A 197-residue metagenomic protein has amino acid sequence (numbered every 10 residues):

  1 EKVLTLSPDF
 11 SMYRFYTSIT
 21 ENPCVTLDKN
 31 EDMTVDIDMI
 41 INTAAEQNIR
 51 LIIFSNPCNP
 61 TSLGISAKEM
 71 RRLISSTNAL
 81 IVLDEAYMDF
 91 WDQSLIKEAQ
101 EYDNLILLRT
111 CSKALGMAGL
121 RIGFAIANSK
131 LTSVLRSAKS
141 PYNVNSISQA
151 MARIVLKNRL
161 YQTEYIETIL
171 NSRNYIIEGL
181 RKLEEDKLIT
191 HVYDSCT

Functional and structural regions predicted by a protein language model:
E1, H191-T197: Short, intrinsically disordered, charge-balanced linker/junction segments flanking boundaries in proteins
E1-R50, F54: PLP-dependent aminotransferase-like
F10, N56-P60, K113: Short glycine-rich anion-binding loops that position phosphate/pyrophosphate groups of nucleotides and phosphorylated
R14, N104-E184, H191-V192: PLP-dependent aminotransferase class I/II
E31-E85: Active-site phosphate-binding strand-loop segment of PLP-dependent enzymes
N48, A79, N104, E185-L188: Glycine-centered tight turns that cap/initiate beta-strands
K68-S76, K97-E101, V134: Catalytic-core regions built around general acid/base machinery
